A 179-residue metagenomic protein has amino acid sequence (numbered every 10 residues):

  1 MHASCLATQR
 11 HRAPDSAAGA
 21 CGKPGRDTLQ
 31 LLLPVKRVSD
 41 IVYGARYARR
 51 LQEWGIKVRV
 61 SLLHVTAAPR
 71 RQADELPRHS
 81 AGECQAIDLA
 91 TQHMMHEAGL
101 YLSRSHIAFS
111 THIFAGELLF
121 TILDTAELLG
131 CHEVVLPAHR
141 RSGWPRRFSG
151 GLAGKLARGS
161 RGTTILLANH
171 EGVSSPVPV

Functional and structural regions predicted by a protein language model:
M1-A20, L100-V134, G172-V179: Structural beta-alpha unit
M1-G44, G154, R158-V179: Intrinsically disordered or low-complexity boundary/linker segments at protein termini and domain junctions
C21-R78: Small/aliphatic-rich secondary-structure junction motif
G44, Q72-E75, L123-D124, R146-R147 (+1 more regions): Short, well-ordered secondary-structure micro-motifs
Y47, A86-A98, T121: Short, solvent-exposed amphipathic alpha-helices that sit in or adjacent to ligand/effector-binding or catalytic
S61-L63, S110-F114, L166-A168: General small-molecule cofactor/ligand-binding pocket signal
H64-H93, V177-V179: Acidic, proline/glycine-rich short linear motifs
L136-G159, S174: Glycine-rich, Arg-bearing micro-motifs that act as flexible, cationic patches
